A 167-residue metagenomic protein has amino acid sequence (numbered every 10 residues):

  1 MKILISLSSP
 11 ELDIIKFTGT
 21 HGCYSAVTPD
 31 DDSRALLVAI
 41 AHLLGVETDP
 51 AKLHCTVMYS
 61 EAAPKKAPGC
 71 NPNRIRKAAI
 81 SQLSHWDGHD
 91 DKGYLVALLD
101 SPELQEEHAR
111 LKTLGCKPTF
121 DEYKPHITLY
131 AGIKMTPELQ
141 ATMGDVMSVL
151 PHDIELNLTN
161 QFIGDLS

Functional and structural regions predicted by a protein language model:
K2-S167: Histidine-dependent nucleotide/RNA phosphoesterase domain, centered on the 2H-phosphoesterase fold with its duplicated
